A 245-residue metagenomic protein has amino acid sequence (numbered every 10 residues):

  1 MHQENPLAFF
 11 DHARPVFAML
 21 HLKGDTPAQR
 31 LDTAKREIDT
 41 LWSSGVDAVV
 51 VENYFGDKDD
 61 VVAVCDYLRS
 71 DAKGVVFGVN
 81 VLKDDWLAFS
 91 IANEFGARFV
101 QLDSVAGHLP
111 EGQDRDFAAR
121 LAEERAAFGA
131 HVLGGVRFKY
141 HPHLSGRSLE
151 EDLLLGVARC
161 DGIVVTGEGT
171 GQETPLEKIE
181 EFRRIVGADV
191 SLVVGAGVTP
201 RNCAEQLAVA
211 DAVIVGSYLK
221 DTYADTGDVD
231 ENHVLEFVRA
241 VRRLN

Functional and structural regions predicted by a protein language model:
H2-V75, R147-A158, G171, P200 (+1 more regions): Conserved N-terminal beta1-alpha1 strand-loop-helix module at the mouth
Q3-L7, N53-S70, K83-S90, A106-F128 (+3 more regions): Active-site-adjacent beta->alpha loops and helix N-cap segments on the catalytic face of soluble alpha/beta enzymes
H12-F17, D71-V81, A127-H141, E181-G195: Short beta-strand/loop segments at the ligand-binding rim of alpha/beta enzyme cores
L22-D25, W86-G167: Conserved anion-binding
Q29, D84-R98, H143, R147-L154 (+2 more regions): Catalytic cores of alpha/beta
S43-V46, A97, C160-D161, A210-D211: A structural motif
E52-Y54, V79-N80, T166-G169, S191-V198 (+1 more regions): Glycine-rich beta-strand-to-loop/alpha-helix junction loops that act as flexible
V213, S217-N245: C-terminal appended segment following the main domain
